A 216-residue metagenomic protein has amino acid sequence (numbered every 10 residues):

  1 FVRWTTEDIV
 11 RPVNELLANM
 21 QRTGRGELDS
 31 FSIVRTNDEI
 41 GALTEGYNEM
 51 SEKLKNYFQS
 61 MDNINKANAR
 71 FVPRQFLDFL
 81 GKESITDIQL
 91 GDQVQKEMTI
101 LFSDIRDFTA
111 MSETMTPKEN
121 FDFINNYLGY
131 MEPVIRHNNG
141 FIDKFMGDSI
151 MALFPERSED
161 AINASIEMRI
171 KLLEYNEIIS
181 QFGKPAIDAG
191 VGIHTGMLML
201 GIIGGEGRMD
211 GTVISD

Functional and structural regions predicted by a protein language model:
W4-S30, R35, T44-G46, S51: Membrane-proximal alpha-helical signal-transduction linkers
N14, Q21, G41, E45-N48 (+6 more regions): A specific heptad-register position in long alpha-helical coiled-coils used by two-component signaling proteins
R25, E52, A110-E113, P117 (+3 more regions): Short, conserved catalytic or interaction motifs in soluble domains
I33-Q95: Regulatory cytosolic signal-relay segments
F71, T99-A110: Catalytic-site or vestigial catalytic-site microsegments of nucleotide-handling domains
I124-G140, M151, P155-V191, T195: Alpha-helical scaffold within the catalytic cores of cyclic-nucleotide enzymes
I142-F145: A short pre-motif secondary-structure segment
I162, G183, G190, H194 (+1 more regions): Catalytic-core segments of nucleotide cyclases and related cyclic-nucleotide turnover enzymes
